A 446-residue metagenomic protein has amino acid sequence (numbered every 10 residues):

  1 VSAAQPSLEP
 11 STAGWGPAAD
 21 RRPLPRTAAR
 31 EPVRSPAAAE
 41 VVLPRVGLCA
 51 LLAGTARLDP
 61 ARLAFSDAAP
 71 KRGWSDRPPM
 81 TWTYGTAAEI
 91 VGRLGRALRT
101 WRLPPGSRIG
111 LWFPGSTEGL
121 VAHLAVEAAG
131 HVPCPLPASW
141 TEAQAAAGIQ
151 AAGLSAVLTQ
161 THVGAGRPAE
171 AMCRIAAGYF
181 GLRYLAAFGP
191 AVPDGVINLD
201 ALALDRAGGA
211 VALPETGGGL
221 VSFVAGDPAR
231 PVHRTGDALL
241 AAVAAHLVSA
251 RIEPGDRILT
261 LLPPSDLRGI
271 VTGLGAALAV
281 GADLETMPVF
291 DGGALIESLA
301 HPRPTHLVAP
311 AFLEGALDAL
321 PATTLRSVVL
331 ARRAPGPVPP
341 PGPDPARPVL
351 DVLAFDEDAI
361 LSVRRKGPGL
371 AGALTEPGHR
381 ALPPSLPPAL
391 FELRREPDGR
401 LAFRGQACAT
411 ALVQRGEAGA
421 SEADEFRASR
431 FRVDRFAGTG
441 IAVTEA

Functional and structural regions predicted by a protein language model:
S2-P6, P10, G14-T27, V41-P70 (+1 more regions): A short N-terminal helical cap/helix-turn-helix that marks the beginning of AMP-binding/adenylate-forming
S2-W15, H131-L204, L299-S327, A331 (+1 more regions): Structural core segment of the AMP-binding/adenylate-forming
E40-P44, F65-R102, S107, L111-S116 (+2 more regions): Conserved AMP-binding/adenylate-forming core of the ANL superfamily
R45, P60-L63, A187, V192 (+6 more regions): Conserved pre-ATP/AMP-binding loop-to-beta segment of ANL
F113-L124, S139-A143, L261-A279: Conserved coil-to-alpha-helix start sites within the AMP-binding
V132, A151-Q160, G218-F223, D227-L317 (+1 more regions): AMP-binding/adenylate-forming
F188-D205, A210-A212, H306-V308, E314-R394 (+2 more regions): Gly/Ser/Thr-rich phosphate-binding loop
P384-E445: Conserved ATP/PPi-binding loop(s) of AMP-dependent carboxylate-activating enzymes
